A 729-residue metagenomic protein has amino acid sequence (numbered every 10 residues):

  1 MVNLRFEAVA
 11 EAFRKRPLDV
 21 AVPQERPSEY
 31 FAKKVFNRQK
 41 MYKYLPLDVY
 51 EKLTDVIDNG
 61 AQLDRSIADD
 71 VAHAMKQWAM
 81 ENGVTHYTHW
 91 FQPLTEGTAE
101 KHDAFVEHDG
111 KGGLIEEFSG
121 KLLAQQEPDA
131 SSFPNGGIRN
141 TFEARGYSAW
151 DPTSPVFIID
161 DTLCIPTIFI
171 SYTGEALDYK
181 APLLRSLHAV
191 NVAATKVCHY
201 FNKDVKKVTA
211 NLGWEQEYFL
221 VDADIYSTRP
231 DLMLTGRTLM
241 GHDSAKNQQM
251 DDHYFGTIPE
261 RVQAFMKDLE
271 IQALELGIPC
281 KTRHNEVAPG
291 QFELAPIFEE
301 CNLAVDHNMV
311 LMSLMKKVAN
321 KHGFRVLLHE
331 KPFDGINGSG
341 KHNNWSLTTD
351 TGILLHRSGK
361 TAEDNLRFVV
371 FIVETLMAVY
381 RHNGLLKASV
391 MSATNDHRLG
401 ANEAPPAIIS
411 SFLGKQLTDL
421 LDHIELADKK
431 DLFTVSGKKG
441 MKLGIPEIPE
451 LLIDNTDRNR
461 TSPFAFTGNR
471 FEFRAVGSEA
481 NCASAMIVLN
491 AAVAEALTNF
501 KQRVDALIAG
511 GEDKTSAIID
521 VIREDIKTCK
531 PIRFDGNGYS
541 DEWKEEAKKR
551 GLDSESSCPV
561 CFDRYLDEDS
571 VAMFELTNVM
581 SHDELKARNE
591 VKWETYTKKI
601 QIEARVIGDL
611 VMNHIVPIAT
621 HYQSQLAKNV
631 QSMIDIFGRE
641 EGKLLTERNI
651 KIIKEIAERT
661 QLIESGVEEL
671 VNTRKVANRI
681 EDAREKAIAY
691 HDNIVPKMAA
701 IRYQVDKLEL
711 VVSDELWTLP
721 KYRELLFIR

Functional and structural regions predicted by a protein language model:
M1-Q24, S132, T141-F157, T162: N-terminal hydrophobic targeting/anchoring segments and the immediately downstream early-domain regions of hydrolases
R5-E11, V20-Y42, H188, V192 (+1 more regions): Flexible inter-domain linker/hinge segments
Y30-F142: Active-site core of metal-dependent hydrolases
G60-A61, S66-E96, E215-D222, S462-N481 (+3 more regions): Short, solvent-exposed linear motifs at loop/edge-of-secondary-structure regions
H89-Q92, K341-W345: Histidine-centered catalytic micro-motifs
E96-G113, A130-S131, R229, G236-T238 (+4 more regions): Short linear, low-complexity motifs centered on an aromatic residue
E143-L328, F333, N337-G340, L347-E590: Glycine-rich, acidic/polar active-site loops that bind/position phosphate-bearing ligands
E524-R729: C-terminal amphipathic alpha-helical interaction region
